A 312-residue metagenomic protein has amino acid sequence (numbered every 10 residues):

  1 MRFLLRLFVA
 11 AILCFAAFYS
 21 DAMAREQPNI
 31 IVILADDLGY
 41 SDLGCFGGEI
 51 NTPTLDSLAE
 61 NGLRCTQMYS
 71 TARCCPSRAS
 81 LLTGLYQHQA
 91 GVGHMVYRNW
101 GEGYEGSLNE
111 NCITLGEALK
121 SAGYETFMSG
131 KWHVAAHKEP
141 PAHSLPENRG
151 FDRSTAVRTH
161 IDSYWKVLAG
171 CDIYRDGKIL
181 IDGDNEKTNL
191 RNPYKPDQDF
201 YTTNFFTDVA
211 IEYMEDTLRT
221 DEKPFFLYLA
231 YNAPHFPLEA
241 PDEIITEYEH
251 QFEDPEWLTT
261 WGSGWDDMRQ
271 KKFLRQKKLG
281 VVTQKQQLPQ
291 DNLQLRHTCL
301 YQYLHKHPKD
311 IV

Functional and structural regions predicted by a protein language model:
R2-F3, L13, D21-V312: Formylglycine-dependent sulfatase
